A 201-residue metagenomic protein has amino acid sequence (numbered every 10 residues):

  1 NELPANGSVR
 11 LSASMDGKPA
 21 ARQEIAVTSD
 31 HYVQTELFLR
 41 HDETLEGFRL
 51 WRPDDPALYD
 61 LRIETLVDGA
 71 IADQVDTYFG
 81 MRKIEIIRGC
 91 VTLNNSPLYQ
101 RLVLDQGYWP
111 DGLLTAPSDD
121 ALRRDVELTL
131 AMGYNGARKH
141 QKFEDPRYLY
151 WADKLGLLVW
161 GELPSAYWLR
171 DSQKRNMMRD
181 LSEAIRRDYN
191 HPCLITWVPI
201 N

Functional and structural regions predicted by a protein language model:
N1-P146, W151, L155-V159, D180 (+1 more regions): Secreted/periplasmic carbohydrate-active enzymes, especially glycoside hydrolases
R147, L169-D171: Short secondary-structure boundary/hinge segments and terminal tails
L163-W168: Short, acidic/turn-prone active-site loops that include or flank metal/cofactor- and phosphate-binding residues
K174: Substrate-binding cleft of extracellular glycoside hydrolase catalytic domains
L181-N201: Active-site groove signature of glycoside hydrolases
